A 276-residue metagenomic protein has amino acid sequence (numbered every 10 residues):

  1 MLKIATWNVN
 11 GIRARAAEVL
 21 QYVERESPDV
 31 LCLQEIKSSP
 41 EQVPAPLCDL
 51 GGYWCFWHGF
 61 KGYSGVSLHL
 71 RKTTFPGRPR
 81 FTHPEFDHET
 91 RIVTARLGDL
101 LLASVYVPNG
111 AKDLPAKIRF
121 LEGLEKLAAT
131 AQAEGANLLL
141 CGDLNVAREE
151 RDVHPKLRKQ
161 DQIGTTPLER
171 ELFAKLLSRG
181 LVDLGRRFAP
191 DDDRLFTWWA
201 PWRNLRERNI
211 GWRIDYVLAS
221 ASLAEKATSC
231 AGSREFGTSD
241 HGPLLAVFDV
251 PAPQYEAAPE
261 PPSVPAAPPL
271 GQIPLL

Functional and structural regions predicted by a protein language model:
M1-L50, W54, V66, Q254-L276: N-terminal, active-site-proximal structural segment of metallo-dependent hydrolase catalytic domains
L2-N10, T94, D99-A111, C141: Active-site-proximal beta-strand elements of phosphoester/diester hydrolases
I4-N8, V23-E41, L102, A128-E150 (+4 more regions): Active-site beta-strand/loop signature of hydrolases that rely on acidic residues for catalysis
I36-P108: Structured beta-strand-rich core segments of catalytic domains in phosphoester-bond hydrolases
G51-G52, E122-I210, I214, P259 (+1 more regions): Metal-dependent phosphoesterases centered on the DNase I-like endonuclease/exonuclease/phosphatase
G62-P76, L195, W202-E225: Conserved beta strand-loop-helix elements of the APE1-like EEP
R71-K72, A95-G98, S220-A221, S239 (+1 more regions): Active-site beta-strand termini and strand-to-loop segments that position acidic
H83, Y106-L121, L157-D161: Surface-exposed cleft-lining segments at the edges of enzyme active sites
